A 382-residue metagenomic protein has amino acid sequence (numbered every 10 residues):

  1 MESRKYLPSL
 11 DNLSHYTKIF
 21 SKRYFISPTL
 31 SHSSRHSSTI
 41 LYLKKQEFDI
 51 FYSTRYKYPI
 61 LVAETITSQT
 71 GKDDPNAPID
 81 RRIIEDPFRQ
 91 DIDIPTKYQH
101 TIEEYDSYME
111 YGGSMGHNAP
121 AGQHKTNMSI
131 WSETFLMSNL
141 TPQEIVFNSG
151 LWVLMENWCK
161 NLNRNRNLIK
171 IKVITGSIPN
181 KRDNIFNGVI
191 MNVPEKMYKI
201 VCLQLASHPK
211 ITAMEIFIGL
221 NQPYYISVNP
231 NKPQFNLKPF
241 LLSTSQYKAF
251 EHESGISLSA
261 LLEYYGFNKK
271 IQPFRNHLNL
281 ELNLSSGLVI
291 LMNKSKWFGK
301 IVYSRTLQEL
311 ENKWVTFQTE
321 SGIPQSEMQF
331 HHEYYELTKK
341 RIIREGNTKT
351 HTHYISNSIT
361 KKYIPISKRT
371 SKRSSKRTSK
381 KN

Functional and structural regions predicted by a protein language model:
M1, K381-N382: Short, solvent-exposed mixed-charge patches
M1-N347, H351: Domain-level detector for secreted/extracellular nuclease and nuclease-toxin modules, and for the ENPP-like C-terminal
E345-K381: Compositionally biased low-complexity segments enriched in polar/charged residues
